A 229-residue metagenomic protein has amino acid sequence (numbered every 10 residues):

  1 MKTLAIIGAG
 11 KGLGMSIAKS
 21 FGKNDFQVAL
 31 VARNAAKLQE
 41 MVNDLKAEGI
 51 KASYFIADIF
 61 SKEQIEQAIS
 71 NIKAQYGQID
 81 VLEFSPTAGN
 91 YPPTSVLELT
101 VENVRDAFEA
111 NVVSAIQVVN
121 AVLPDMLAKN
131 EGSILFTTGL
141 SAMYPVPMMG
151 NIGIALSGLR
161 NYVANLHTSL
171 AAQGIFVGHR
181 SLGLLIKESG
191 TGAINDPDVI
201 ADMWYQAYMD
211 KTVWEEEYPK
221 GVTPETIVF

Functional and structural regions predicted by a protein language model:
G10-G12: Conserved glycine-rich cofactor-binding loop
D25-Q39: Conserved glycine-rich Rossmann-like NAD(P)H-binding loop of the short-chain dehydrogenase/reductase
L45-E63: Rossmann-fold cofactor-recognition segment
Q78-I79, M126-T138, G174-I175: Active-site loop of short-chain dehydrogenase/reductase
A88, A107, S133-L159, A164 (+1 more regions): Catalytic loop of short-chain dehydrogenase/reductase
L97-I116: Catalytic Tyr-X3-Lys loop
V119-N120, A164: A short, exposed helix-loop element centered on a Lys and neighboring polar residues
A172-F229: C-terminal helical subdomain
